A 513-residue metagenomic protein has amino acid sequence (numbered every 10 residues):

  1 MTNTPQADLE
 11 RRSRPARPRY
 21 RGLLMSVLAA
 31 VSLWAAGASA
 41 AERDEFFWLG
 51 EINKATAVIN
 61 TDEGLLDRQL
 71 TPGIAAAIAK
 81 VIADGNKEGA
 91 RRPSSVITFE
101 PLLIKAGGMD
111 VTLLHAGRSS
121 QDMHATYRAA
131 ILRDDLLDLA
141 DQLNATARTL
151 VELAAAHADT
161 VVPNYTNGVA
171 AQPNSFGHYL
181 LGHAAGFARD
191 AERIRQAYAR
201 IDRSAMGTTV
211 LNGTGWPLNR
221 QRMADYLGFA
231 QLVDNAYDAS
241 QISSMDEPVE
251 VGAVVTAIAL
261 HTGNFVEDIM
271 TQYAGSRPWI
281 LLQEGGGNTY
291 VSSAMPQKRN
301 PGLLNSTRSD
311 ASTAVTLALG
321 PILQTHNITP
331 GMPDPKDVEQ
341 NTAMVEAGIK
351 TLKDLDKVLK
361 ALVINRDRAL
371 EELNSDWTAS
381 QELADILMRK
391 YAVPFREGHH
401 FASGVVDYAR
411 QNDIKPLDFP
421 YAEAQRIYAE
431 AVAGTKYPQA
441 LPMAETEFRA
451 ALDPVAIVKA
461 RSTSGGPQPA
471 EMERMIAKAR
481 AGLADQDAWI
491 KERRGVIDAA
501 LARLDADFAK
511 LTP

Functional and structural regions predicted by a protein language model:
M1-R19: N-terminal secretory signal peptides that target proteins for export/translocation
Y20, S39-I52, A106, S293-P513: Glycine-rich cofactor/substrate-binding loops
Y20, W34-R203, G207-G213, L218-A224 (+5 more regions): A helix-coil-helix interface module used to build multimeric assemblies and to scaffold catalytic/cofactor sites
M25-L33: Bacterial N-terminal signal peptides
A57-L65, H178, V249-A257, E382-A392: Short, well-ordered beta-strand elements within core beta-sheets of diverse protein domains
L65-L66, P278-I280, V393, K415: Conserved hydrophobic residue
G85, R92, L150, A154-H157 (+14 more regions): Leucine-rich amphipathic alpha-helices with coiled-coil/heptad-repeat character
R128-R133, L137-N144, R148, A155 (+2 more regions): Charged, flexible cofactor/metal-binding loops and thiol motifs
